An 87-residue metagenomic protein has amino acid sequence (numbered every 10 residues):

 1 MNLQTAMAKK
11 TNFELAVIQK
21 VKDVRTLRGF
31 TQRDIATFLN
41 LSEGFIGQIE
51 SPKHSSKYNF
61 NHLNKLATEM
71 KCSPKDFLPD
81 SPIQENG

Functional and structural regions predicted by a protein language model:
M1-T11, T68, D76-G87: Short, charged recognition helix plus adjacent turn of helix-turn-helix-like nucleic-acid-binding domains
N2-L27: A short, Lys/Arg-rich alpha-helix, primarily the initiator
L15, G29, K57-F60: Non-catalytic, surface-exposed connector residues within folded enzymatic/regulatory domains
Q19-F38, L63, M70: Short basic helix-loop element that most often maps to the first helix and adjoining turn of HTH DNA-binding modules
V21, I35-A36, I46-I49, F77: Conserved hydrophobic/aromatic packing and binding residues within compact polymer-binding modules
N40-K57: Recognition helix of helix-turn-helix/homeodomain-like DNA-binding domains that insert into the DNA major groove
K53-T68, N86: Short, basic-rich loop-to-helix N-cap that marks the start of a DNA-contacting helix
